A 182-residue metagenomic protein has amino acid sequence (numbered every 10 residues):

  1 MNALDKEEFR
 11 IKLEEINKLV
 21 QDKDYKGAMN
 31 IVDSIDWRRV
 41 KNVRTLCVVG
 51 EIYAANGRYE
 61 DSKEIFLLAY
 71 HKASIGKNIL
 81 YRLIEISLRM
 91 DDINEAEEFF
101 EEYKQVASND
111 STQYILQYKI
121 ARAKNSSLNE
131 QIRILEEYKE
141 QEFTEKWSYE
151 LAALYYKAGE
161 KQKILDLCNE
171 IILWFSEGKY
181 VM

Functional and structural regions predicted by a protein language model:
E8-R38, N42-R44, V48-A55: Alpha-helical segment of the N-proximal tetratricopeptide repeat
R10, V43-C47, K77-N78, T112 (+2 more regions): Start-of-helix register in tetratricopeptide repeats
D22, N56, M90, K124-N125 (+1 more regions): Structural motif corresponding to the intra-repeat A-B loop/turn of tetratricopeptide repeats
Y25, Y59, I93, S127-L128 (+1 more regions): TPR-repeat structural position
V40, S74, S108, E142-F143 (+1 more regions): Short coil turns that delineate tetratricopeptide repeat
E51, L67, R82-D91, E97-S148: Alpha-helical adaptor scaffolds
K104-S108, K161-Y180: TPR/TPR-like (Sel1-like) alpha-helical repeat modules
